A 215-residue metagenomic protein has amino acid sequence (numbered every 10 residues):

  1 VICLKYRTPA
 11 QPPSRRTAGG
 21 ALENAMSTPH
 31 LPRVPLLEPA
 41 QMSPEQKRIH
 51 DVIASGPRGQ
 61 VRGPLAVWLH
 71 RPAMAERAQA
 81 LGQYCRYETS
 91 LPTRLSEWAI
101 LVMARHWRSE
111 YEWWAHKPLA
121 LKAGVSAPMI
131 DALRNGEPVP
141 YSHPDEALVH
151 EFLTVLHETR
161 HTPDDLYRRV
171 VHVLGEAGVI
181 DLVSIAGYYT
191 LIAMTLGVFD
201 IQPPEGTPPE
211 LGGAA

Functional and structural regions predicted by a protein language model:
P9-R16: Compositionally biased, intrinsically disordered low-complexity segments enriched in Pro/Arg/Gln/His
R16, L22-A215: Hydrophobic alpha-helical segments
